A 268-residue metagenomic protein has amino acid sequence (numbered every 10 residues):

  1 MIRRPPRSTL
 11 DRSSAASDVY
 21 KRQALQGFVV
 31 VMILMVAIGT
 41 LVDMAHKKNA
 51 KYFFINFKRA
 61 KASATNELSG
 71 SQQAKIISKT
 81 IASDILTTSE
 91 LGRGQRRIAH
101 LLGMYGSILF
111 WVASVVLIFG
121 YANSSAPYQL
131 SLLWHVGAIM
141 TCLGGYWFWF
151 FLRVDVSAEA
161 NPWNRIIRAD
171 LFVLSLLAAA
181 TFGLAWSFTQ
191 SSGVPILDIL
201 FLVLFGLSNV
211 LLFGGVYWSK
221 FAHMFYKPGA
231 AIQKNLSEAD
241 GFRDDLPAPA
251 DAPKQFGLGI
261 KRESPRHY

Functional and structural regions predicted by a protein language model:
M1-A16, Y20: Single conserved hydrophobic/aromatic residue that forms the stacking wall/gate of nucleotide- or nucleobase-binding
S14-R262: Membrane-embedded alpha-helical bundles of multi-pass integral membrane proteins
R266-H267: Long hydrophobic segments that form regular secondary structure
